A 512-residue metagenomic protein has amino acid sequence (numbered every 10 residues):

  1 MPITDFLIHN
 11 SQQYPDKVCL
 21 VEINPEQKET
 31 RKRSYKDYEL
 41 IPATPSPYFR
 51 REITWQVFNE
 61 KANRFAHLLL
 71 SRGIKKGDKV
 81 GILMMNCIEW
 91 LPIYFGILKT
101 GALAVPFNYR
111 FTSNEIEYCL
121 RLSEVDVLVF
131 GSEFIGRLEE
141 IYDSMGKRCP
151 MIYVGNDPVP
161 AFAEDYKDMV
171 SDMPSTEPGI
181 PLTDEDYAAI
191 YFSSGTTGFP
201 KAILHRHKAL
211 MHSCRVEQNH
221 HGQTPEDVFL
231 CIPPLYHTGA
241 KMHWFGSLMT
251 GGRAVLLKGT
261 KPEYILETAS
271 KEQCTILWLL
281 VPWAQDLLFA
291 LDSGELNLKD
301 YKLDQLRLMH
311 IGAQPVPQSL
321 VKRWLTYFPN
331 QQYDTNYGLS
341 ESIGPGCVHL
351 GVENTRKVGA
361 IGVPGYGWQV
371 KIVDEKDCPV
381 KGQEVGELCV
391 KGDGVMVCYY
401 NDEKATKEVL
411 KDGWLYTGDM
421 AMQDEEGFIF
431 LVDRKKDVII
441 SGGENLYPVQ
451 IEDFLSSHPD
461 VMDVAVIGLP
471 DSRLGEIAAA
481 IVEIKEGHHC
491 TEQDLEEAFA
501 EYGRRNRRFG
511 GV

Functional and structural regions predicted by a protein language model:
D5-L7, S71-R72, K99-D168, E486-H488: Structural core segment of the AMP-binding/adenylate-forming
V18, Y153, P158, S171-F192 (+2 more regions): Conserved pre-ATP/AMP-binding loop-to-beta segment of ANL
C19-C87, L91-F95, T112-E117, K167 (+1 more regions): Conserved AMP-binding/adenylate-forming core of the ANL superfamily
N24-R51, I135-D184, A290-E295: ANL superfamily adenylate-forming
E52-Q56, P181, A188-H212: Conserved AMP-binding A3 loop
F111, F130, L277, G392 (+3 more regions): AMP-binding/adenylate-forming catalytic core of the ANL superfamily
M211-V228, Y236-I276, A290-L291, L296: Conserved AMP-binding/adenylation subdomain of ANL enzymes
M249, C274-L279, L288-R356, Q369: Gly/Ser/Thr-rich phosphate-binding loop
